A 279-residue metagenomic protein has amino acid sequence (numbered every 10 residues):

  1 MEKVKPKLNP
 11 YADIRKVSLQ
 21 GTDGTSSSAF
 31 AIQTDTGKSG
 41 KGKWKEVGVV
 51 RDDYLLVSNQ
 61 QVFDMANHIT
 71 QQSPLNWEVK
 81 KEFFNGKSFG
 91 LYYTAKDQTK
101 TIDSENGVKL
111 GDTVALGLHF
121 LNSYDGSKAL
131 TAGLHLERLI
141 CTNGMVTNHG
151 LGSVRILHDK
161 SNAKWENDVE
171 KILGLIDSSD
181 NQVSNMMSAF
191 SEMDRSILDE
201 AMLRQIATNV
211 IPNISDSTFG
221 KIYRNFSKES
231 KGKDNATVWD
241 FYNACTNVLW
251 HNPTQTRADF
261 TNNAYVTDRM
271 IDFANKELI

Functional and structural regions predicted by a protein language model:
M1-N67, L249: Feature for intrinsically disordered/low-complexity regulatory segments and propeptides
M1-T22, Q98-I279: Intrinsically disordered, low-complexity regions enriched in serine/threonine
K16, I69-F83: Short secondary-structure junctions
S28, K45-V49, N76, R155 (+1 more regions): A near-ubiquitous, low-amplitude feature marking generic local secondary-structure context
T36-W44, S73, K100-D112: Intrinsically disordered, low-complexity coil segments
V49-V50, N85, I172-I176: A broad "ordered helical/assembly scaffold" signature
W77-T99: Beta-rich nucleic-acid/ligand-interaction surfaces
